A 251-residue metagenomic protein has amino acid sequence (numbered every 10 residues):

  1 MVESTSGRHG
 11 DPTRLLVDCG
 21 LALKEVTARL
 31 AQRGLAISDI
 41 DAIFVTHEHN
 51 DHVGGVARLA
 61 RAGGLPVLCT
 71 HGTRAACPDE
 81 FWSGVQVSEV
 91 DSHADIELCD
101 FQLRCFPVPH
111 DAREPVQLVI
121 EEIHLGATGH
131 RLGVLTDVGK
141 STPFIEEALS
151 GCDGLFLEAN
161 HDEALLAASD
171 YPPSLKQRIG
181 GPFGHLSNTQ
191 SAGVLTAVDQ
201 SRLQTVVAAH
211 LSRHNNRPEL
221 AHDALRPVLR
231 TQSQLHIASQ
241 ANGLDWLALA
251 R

Functional and structural regions predicted by a protein language model:
M1-R33, V116-D137, G154: Conserved beta-strand hairpin/beta-sheet module of binuclear metal-dependent hydrolase folds, prominently
P12-T13, A22-C69: Active-site metal-binding motif and surrounding structural segment of the metallo-beta-lactamase
V17-G20, I40-E48, L68-H71, G133-T136 (+3 more regions): Active-site neighborhood of phospho(di)ester-bond hydrolases with catalytic His/Asp-centered motifs
H49-V53, R74-C77, A112-R113, K140-P143 (+2 more regions): Active-site environment of divalent metal-dependent phosphoester hydrolases
G54-G63, A76-D79, N216-D223: Metal-dependent catalytic neighborhoods of phosphoester/phosphodiester hydrolases
C69-G129: Metallo-beta-lactamase
P143-N242: Cap/insert and terminal regions of metallo-dependent hydrolase folds
A241-R251: C-terminal catalytic and target-recognition region of SAM-dependent MTase-like enzymes, primarily methyltransferases
